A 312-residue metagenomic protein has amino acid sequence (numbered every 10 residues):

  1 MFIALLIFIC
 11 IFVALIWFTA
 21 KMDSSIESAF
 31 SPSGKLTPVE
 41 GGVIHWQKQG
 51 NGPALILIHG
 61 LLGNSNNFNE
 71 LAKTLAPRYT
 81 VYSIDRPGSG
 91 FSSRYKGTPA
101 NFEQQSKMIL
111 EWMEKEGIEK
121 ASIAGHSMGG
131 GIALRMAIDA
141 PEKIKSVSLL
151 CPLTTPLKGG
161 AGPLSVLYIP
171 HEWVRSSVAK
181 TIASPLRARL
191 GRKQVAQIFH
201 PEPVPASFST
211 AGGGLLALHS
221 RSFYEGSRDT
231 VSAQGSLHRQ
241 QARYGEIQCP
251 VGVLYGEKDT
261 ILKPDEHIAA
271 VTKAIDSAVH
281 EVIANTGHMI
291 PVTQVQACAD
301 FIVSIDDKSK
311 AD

Functional and structural regions predicted by a protein language model:
M1-P53, P77-Y79, E119, D307-D312: Alpha/beta-hydrolase fold catalytic core
S24-S25, A183-G245: Conserved alpha/beta-hydrolase catalytic His-Asp/Glu region
E40, Q47-Q49, S83-A124: Active-site loop/oxyanion-hole signature of alpha/beta-hydrolase fold enzymes
K48-F91: Conserved HGGG/HGGXW glycine-rich cap/lid loop of the alpha/beta-hydrolase fold
I138, V147-V178: Flexible "cap/lid" loop of the alpha/beta hydrolase fold
Q234, K258-L262, H288: Acidic catalytic loop of the alpha/beta-hydrolase fold
I247, V253-Y255: Short beta-strand/loop motif that positions the catalytic acidic residue of the alpha/beta-hydrolase fold
A278-D312: Catalytic active-site module of serine/aspartate enzymes centered on a nucleophile-bearing elbow/loop
